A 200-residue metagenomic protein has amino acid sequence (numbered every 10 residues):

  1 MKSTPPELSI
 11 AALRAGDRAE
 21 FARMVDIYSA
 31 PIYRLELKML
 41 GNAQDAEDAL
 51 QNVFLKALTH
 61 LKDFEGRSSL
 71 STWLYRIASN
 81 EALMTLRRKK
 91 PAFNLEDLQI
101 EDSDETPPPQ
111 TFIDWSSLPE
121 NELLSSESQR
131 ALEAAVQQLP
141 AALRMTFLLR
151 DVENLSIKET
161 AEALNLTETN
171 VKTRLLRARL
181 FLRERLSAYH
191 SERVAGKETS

Functional and structural regions predicted by a protein language model:
M1-P31, K38, F112-N121, Q137 (+3 more regions): N-terminal module of bacterial RNA polymerase sigma factors
K2-S3, A12, F93-T106, D114 (+4 more regions): C-terminal edge and immediately downstream basic/flexible tail or linker adjoining helix-turn-helix-like DNA-binding
P5, A134-N170: Helix-turn-helix DNA-binding module
R14-A15, G41, N52-S69, R88-K90: Sigma70-family region 2
V25, Y33, A43-H60, E153: Conserved RNAP core-binding helix
Y28, R174-R177: Residues within the DNA-recognition helix of helix-turn-helix
R34, D48-L55, S68-N80: Structural recognition of an alpha-helix C-terminal capping motif at a helix-to-coil junction
K62-G66, S79-D97, A188: Arg/Lys-rich amphipathic alpha helix in sigma70-family domain 2
